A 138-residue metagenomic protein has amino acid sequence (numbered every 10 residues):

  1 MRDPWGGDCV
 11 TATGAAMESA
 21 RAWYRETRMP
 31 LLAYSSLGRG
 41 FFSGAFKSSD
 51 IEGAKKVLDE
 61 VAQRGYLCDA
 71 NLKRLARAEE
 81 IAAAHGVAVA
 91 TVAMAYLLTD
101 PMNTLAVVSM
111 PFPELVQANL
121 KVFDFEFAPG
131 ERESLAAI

Functional and structural regions predicted by a protein language model:
M1-I138: Beta/alpha (TIM)-barrel catalytic core signal, keyed to glycine-rich beta->alpha loops juxtaposed to Asp/Glu that bind
